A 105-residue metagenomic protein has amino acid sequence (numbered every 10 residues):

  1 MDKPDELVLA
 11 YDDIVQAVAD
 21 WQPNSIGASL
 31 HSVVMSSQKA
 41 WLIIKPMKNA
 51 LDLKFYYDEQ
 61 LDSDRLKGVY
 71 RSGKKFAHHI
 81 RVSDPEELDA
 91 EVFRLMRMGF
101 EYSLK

Functional and structural regions predicted by a protein language model:
M1-D12: Solvent-exposed, charged helical/coil patches that constitute nucleic-acid or partner-interaction surfaces
V15: TRNA-binding/sensing appendages of the translation machinery
A19: Long, contiguous binding/interaction regions
I26-H79: Short, conserved beta-strand/beta-arch hydrophobic-aromatic motifs that form part of recognition grooves or interface
K75-K105: Well-ordered alpha/beta subsegment
